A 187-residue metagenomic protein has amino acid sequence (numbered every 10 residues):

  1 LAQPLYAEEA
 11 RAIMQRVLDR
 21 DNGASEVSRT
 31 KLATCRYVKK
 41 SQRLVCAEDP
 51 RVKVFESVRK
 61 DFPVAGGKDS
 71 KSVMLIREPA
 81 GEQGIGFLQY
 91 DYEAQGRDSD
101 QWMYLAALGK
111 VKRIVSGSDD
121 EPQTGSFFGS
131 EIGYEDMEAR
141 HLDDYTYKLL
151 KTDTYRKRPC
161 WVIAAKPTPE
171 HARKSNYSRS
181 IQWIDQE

Functional and structural regions predicted by a protein language model:
L5-A107: N-terminal mature ectodomain segment of secretory-pathway/periplasmic proteins
E8-R11, V52-V54, M137-L150: A short, amphipathic edge element
N22, K68, H141, K157-P159: A short, polar/charged loop/turn motif at coil->beta-strand junctions and beta-hairpin connectors
T30-L32, M74, Y147, A165 (+1 more regions): Preference for bulky hydrophobic residues occupying beta-strand positions in well-ordered beta-sheet regions
R36, K148-T154: Long, terminal "pre-/pro-" and other extracytoplasmic accessory regions that lie outside the mature folded/catalytic
S70-S72, D143, S178-S180: A generic structural signal for short beta-strands and their flanking turns/coil linkers
D100-Y104, K110-S116, E121-E138, T152 (+1 more regions): Gly/Pro-enriched, hydrophobic low-complexity segments that function as extracytoplasmic propeptides/linkers
